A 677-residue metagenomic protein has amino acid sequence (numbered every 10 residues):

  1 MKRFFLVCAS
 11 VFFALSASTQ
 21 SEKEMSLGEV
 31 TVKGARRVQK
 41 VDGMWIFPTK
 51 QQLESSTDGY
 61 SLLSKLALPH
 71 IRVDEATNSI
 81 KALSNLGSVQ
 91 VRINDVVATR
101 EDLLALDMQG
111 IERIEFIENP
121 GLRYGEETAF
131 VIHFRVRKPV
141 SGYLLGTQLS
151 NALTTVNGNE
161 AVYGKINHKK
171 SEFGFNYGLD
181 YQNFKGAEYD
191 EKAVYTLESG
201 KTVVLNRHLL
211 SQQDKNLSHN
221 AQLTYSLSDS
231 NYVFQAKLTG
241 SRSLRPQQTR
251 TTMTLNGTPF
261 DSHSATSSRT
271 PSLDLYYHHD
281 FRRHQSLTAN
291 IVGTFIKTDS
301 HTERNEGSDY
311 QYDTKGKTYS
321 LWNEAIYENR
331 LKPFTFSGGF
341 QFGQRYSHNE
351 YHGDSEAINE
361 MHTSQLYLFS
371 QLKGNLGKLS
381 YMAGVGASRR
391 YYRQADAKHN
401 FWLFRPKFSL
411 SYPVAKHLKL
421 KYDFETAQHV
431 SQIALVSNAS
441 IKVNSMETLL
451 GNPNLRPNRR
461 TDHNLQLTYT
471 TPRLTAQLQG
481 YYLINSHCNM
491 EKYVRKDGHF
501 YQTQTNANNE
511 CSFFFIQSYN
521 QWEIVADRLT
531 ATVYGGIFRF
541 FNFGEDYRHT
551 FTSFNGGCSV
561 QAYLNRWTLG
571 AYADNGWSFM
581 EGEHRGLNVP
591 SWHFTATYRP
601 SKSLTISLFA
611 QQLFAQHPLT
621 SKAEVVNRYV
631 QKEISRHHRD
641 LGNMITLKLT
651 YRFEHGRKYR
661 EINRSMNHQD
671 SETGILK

Functional and structural regions predicted by a protein language model:
Q20-Q52, A76-T77: Short, acidic, small-residue-rich periplasmic hinge/interaction motif at the N-terminus of Gram-negative outer-membrane
E29, G59-S64, S79-K81, E101 (+3 more regions): N-terminal periplasmic accessory domains that precede and gate Gram-negative outer-membrane beta-barrel machines
V73-N119: Periplasmic plug
G125-I132, V140-Y189, N216-H219: Outer-membrane beta-barrel translocator/receptor signature
L149-L153, H168, L179-N183, D229 (+16 more regions): Transmembrane beta-strands of outer-membrane beta-barrel pores
S218-R245, S264-K407, P413-H417, L474-Y482 (+2 more regions): Face-selective signature of the C-terminal outer-membrane beta-barrel domain
H399, L418, Q428-Q477, I484-S486 (+3 more regions): Outer-membrane beta-barrel signature, preferentially recognizing the C-terminal barrel domain of Gram-negative
S409-S411, A596, H637-K677: Outer-membrane beta-barrel "beta-signal"
